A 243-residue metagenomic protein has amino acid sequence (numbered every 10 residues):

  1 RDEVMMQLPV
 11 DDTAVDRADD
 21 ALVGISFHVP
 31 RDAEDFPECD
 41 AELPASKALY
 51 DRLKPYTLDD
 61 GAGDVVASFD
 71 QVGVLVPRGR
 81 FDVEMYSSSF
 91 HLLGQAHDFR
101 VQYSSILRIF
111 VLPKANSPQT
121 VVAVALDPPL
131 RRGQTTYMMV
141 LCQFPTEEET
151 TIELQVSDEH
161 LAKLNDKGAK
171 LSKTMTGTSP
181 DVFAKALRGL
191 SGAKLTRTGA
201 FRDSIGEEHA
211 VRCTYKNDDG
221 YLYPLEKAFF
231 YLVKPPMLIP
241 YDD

Functional and structural regions predicted by a protein language model:
M5-F99, P113, V121, A125-D243: N-terminal recruitment modules of adaptor/scaffold proteins
Q102-Y103: Short C-terminal beta-strands that terminate individual repeats in beta-propeller domains, predominantly WD40 blades
F110-N116: Short, conserved beta-turn/loop elements at beta-strand boundaries and strand-helix junctions
